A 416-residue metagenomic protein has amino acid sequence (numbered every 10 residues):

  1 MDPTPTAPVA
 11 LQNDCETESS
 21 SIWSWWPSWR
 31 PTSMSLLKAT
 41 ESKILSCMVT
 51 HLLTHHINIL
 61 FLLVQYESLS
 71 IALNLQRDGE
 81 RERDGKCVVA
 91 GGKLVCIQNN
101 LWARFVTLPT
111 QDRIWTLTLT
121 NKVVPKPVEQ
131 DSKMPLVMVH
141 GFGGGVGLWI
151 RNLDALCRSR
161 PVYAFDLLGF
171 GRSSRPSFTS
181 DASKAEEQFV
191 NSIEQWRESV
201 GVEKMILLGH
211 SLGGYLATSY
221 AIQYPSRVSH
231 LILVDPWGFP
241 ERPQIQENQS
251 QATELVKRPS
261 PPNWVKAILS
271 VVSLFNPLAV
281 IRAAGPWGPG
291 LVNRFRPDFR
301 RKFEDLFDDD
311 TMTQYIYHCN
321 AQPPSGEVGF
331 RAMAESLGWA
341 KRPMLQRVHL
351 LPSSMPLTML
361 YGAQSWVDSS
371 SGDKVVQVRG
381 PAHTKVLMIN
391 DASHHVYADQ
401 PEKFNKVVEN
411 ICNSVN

Functional and structural regions predicted by a protein language model:
D2-E67, I71-E80, C87-L94, N99 (+5 more regions): Flexible "cap/lid" subdomain of the alpha/beta-hydrolase fold that forms the substrate-access gate
P3, M355-P356, G380-N416: Catalytic active-site module of serine/aspartate enzymes centered on a nucleophile-bearing elbow/loop
A103, V162-A164, V386-M388: Conserved beta-strand scaffold positions in the cores of enzyme catalytic domains, especially in NTP/NDP-utilizing
A103-P109: Short acidic-hydrophobic surface loop/beta-edge motif
D112, L117-F178, V200, H210-L216 (+1 more regions): Conserved HGGG/HGGXW glycine-rich cap/lid loop of the alpha/beta-hydrolase fold
G143, L167-G171, G238, S365-W366 (+1 more regions): Alpha/beta-hydrolase active-site loop signature
G144, K184, Q188, D399: Residue-level signal for the nucleotide or nucleotide-sugar donor/cofactor binding architecture
N152, Y220, V407-I411: Hydrophobic residues on the short alpha-helix immediately C-terminal to a glycine-rich phosphate/catalytic loop
